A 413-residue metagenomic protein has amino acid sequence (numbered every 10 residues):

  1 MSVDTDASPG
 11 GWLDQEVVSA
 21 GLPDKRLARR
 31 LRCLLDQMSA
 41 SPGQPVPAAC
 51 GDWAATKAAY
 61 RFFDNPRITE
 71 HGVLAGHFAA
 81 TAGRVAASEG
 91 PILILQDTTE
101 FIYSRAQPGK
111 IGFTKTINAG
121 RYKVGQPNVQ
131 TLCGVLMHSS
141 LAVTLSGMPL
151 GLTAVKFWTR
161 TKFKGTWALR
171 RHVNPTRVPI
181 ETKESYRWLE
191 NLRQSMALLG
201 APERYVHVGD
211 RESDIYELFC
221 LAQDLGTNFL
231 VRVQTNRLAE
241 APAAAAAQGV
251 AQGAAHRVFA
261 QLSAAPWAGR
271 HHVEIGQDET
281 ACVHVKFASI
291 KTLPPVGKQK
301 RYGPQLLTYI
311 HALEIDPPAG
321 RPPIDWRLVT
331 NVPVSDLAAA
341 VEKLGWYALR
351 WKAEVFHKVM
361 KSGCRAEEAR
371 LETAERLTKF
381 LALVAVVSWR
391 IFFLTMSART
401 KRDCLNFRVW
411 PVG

Functional and structural regions predicted by a protein language model:
M1-R121, G125, T131-L136, L141-G413: Single, function-defining residue in the core of a domain
